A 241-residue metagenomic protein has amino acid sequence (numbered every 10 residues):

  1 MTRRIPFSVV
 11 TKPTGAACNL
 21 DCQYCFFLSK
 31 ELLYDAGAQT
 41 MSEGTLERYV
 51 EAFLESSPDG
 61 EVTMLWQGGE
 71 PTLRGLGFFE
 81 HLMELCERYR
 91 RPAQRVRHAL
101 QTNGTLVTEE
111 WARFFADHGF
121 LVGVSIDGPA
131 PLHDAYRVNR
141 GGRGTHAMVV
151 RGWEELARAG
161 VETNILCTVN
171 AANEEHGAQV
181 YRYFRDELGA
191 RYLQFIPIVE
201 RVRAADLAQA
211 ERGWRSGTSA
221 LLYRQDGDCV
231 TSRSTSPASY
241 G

Functional and structural regions predicted by a protein language model:
M1-T102, L106-R113, H118: Conserved alpha-helical substructure of the radical SAM core
V9, V62-M64, H98-T102, V122-V124 (+2 more regions): Hydrophobic faces of well-ordered beta-strands that scaffold small-molecule active sites in alpha/beta enzyme cores
Q23-Y24, D127, A208-A210: Short, flexible, mixed-charge acidic loops at enzyme active sites
E31-L32, P71-L73, G104-E109, L121-R143 (+3 more regions): Conserved radical SAM core fold
A116-V122, L188-G189: Glycine-enriched alpha-helix->loop->beta-strand junction motifs that scaffold or abut catalytic
V122-G123, V150-W153: A conserved non-catalytic segment of reverse transcriptases and RNA-directed RNA polymerases corresponding to the late
R140-A147, E154, R158-G241: Radical SAM enzyme [4Fe-4S]-AdoMet core and its adjacent flexible, acidic and glycine-rich loops/tails across
